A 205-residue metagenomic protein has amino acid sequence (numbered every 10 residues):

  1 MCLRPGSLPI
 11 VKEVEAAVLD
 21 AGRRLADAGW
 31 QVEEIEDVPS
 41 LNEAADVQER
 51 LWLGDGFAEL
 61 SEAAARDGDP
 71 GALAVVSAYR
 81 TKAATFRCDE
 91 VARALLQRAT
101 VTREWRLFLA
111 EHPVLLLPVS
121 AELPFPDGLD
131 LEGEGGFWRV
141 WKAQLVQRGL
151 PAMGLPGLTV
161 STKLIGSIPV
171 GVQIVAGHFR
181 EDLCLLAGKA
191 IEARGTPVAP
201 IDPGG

Functional and structural regions predicted by a protein language model:
M1-C2, S7, E15, L19-A28 (+2 more regions): Structural helix-boundary/capping segments
C2-L3, L51-R106, P118, P156-P169: Short helix-loop capping/hinge segments that flank enzyme active sites or metal/cofactor-binding pockets
R4-P5, D37-V38, H112, P118-A121: Short, well-ordered beta-to-alpha junction loops that form the rim of enzyme active sites and present histidine/acidic
K12-E36, L60-D67, V91-H112, V140-W141: Acyltransferase
W30-Q48, R80-T81: Short connector loops at secondary-structure junctions
D46-L53, L131-G133, Q173-V175: Short low-complexity, flexible loop/linker segments enriched in glycine and/or proline with clustered acidic
R93, P124-Q144: Short, surface-exposed loop/helix-turn segments at secondary-structure junctions that function as lids/hinges flanking
L107, F137-S161: Small-aliphatic-rich amphipathic alpha-helix that forms the alpha element of a beta-alpha
